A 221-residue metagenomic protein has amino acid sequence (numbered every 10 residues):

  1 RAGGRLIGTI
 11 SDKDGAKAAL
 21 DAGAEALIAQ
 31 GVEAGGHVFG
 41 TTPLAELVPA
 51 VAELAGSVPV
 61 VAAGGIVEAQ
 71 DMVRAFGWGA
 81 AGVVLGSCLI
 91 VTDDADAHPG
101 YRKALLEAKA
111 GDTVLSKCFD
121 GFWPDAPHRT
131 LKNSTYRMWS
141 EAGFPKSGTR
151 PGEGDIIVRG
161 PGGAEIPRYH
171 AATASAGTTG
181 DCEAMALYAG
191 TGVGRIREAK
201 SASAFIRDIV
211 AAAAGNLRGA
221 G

Functional and structural regions predicted by a protein language model:
R1-S57: Active-site entrance/lid segments in N-terminal catalytic domains of soluble metabolic enzymes
T9-S11, A62-E68: Glycine-rich beta-to-alpha active-site loop
I28-A29, A62, L85: Short beta-strand segments at enzyme active-site cores
A34-H37, T42-P59, V67-G221: Conserved active-site-proximal phosphate/metal-binding subdomains
